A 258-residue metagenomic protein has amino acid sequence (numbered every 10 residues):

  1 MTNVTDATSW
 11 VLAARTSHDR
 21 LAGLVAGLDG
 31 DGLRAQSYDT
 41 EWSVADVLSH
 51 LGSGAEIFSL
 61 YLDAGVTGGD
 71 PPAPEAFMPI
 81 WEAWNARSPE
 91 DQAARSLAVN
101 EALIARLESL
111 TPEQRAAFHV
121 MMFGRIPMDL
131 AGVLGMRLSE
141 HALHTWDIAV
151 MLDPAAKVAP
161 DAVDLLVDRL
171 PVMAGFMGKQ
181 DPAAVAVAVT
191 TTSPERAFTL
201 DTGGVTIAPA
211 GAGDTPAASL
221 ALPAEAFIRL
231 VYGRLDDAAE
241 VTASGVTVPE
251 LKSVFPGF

Functional and structural regions predicted by a protein language model:
M1-S9, E56-S109, E113-F118: Short, helix-capping/interhelical loops that line the mouth of catalytic, cofactor-, or ligand-binding pockets
T2-S49, S59: An N-terminal domain-cap segment
A14-L21, V44-S59, E82-P89, A93-L107 (+1 more regions): Alpha-helical transition-metal enzyme core signature, strongest for iron centers
G27-L33, E108-R115, V150, P154: Surface-exposed helix-capping loop/turn segments at secondary-structure junctions
G32-P74, V120-G178, F227: Short, contiguous alpha-helical
A117-V120, L222: Phosphate-handling catalytic interfaces
Q180-A224: Glycine/small-residue-rich hydrophobic helix-like segments
A212-F258: C-terminal interaction segments
